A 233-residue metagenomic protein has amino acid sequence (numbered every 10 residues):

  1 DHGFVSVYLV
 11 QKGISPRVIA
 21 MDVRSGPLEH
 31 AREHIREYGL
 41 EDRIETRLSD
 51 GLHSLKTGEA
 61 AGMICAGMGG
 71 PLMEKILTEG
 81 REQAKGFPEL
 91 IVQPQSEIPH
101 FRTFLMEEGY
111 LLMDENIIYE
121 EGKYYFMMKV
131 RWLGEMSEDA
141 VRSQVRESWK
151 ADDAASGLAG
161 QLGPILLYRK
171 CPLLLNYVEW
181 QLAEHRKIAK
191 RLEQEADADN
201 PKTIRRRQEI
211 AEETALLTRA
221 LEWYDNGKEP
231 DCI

Functional and structural regions predicted by a protein language model:
H2-P16: Conserved SAM-binding loop of SAM-dependent methyltransferases across substrates and taxa, primarily the Class I
G13-I14, R36-E41, E82-K85: Short helix-capping segments at alpha-helix termini
I19, R24, E97-H100, E107-S137: Active-site capping/gating segments
M21-G62: S-adenosyl-L-methionine
L48-D50, P94, D114: Short loop/edge segments at beta-strand edges and connector loops that shape dinucleotide/nucleotide cofactor-binding
L55-E82: Active-site segment flanking the S-adenosylmethionine/decSAM binding pocket in AdoMet-dependent transferases
A84-P99: Conserved beta-strand signature within the Rossmann-like core of class I S-adenosyl-L-methionine
L133-G134, D139-I233: An accessory alpha-helical subdomain
